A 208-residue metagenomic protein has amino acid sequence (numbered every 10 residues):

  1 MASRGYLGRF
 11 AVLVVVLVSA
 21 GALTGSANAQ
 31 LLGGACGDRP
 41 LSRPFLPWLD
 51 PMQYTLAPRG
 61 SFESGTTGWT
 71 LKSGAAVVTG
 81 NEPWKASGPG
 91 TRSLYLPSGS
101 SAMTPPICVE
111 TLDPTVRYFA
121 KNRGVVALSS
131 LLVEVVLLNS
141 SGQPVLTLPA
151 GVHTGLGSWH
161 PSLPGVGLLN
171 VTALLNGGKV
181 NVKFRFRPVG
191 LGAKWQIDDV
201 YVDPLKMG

Functional and structural regions predicted by a protein language model:
V18-S26: C-terminal segment of classical bacterial N-terminal signal peptides
L31-L49, T55-S93: Extracellular glycan-recognition surfaces and repeat-rich motifs
F62, P114-N122, V180-P188: Extracellular beta-strand-rich recognition modules
T70-K72, L96-P97, V109-D113, K121-S130 (+1 more regions): Extended, low-complexity, turn-rich repeat/linker tracts enriched in Gly/Pro/Ser/Thr and Asp/Glu that occur
P89-T115: Short beta-strands within extracellular/lumenal beta-sheet-rich domains
P106-V116, V125, L174-G178: Extracellular/lumenal carbohydrate-interaction signature centered on repeated Trp-anchored short motifs
S140-V180, R187-W195: Extracellular carbohydrate recognition and processing domains and analogous Trp-centered ligand-binding platforms
P188-G208: Extracellular carbohydrate recognition
